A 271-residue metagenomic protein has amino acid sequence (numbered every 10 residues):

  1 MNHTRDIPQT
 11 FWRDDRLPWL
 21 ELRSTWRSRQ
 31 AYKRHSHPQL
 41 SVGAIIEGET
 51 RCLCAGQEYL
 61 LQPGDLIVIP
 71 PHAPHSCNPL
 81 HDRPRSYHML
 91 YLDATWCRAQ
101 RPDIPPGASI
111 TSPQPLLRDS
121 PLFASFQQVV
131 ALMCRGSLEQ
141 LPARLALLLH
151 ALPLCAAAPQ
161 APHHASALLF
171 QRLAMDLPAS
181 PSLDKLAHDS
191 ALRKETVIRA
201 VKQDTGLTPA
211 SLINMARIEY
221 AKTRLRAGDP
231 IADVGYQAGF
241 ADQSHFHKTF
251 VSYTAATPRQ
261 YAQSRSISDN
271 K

Functional and structural regions predicted by a protein language model:
Q9-G107: N-terminal regulatory/effector-sensing and dimerization cores that precede helix-turn-helix DNA-binding domains
L53, A99-R101, L212, V234 (+1 more regions): Residues that scaffold the ATP/ADP-binding catalytic core of kinase and kinase-like folds
G64, V197, V201, H245-F246 (+1 more regions): Short hydrophobic/aromatic patch on the recognition helix
H81-Q160, S166: Compact structured core domains
L117-V130, P142, P153-S190, S211-D229: A short, Lys/Arg-enriched amphipathic alpha-helix from helix-turn-helix/homeodomain DNA-binding modules
M175, D184, K202-H247, Q263-K271: Terminal helix-turn-helix DNA-binding modules in bacterial transcription factors
D189, R193-K194, A241-D242: Short coil turns linking two alpha-helices in DNA-binding domains
